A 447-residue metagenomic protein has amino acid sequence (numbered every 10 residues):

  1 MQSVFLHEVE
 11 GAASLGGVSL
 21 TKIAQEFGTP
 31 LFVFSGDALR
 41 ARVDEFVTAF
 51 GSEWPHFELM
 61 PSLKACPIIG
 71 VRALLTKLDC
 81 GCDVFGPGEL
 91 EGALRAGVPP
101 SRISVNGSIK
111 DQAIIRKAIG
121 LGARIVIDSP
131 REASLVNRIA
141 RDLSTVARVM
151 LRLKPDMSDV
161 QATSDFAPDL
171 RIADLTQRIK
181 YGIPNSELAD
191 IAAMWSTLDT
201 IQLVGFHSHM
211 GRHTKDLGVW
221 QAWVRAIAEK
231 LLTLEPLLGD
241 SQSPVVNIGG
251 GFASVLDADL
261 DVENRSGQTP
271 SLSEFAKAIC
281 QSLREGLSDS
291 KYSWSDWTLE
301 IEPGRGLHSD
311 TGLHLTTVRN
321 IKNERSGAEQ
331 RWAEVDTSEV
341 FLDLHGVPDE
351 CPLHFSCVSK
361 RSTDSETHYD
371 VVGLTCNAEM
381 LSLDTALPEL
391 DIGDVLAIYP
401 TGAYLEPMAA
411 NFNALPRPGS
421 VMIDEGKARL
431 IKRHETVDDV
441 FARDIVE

Functional and structural regions predicted by a protein language model:
M1-R148, L170, L198-Q202, P236-L238 (+3 more regions): A charged N-terminal "starter" segment
Q2, M157-T317: Active-site loop/helix belt of alpha/beta enzymes
S19, S35-A38, R42, F46 (+18 more regions): General structural feature for long, well-ordered alpha-helical segments within catalytic domains of soluble enzymes
S62, R148-K154, H207-H209, N247-G249 (+2 more regions): Short beta-strand segments
A65-P67, G88-E89, I109-D111, S129-R131 (+7 more regions): Active-site-proximal loop/turn and secondary-structure-junction residues that shape catalytic pockets, frequently
C82-D83, I103, I125-V126, F206 (+3 more regions): Hydrophobic residues within beta-strands of alpha/beta enzymes
N137-R141, K180, M194-W195, K322 (+2 more regions): A generic local secondary-structure boundary/capping motif
A278-C280, R284-D289, S293-E447: Charged (often Lys/Glu-rich) extended helix/loop segments that serve as interaction or gating elements
